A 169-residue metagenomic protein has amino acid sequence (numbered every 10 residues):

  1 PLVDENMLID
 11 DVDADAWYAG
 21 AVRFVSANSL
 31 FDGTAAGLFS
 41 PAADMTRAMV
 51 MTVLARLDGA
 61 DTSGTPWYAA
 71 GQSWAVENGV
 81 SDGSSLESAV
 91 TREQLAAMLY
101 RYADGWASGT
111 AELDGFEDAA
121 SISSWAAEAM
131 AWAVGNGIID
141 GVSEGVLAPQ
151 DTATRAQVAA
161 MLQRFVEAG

Functional and structural regions predicted by a protein language model:
P1-A19, A27-Q94, L99-A127, D140-T152 (+1 more regions): Feature responds to low-complexity, polar/acidic, surface-exposed segments characteristic of secreted/exported proteins
E128-N136: Short glycine/proline-rich, acidic loop/turn segments that cap or connect secondary-structure elements
T154-M161: C-terminal/domain-terminus segments
